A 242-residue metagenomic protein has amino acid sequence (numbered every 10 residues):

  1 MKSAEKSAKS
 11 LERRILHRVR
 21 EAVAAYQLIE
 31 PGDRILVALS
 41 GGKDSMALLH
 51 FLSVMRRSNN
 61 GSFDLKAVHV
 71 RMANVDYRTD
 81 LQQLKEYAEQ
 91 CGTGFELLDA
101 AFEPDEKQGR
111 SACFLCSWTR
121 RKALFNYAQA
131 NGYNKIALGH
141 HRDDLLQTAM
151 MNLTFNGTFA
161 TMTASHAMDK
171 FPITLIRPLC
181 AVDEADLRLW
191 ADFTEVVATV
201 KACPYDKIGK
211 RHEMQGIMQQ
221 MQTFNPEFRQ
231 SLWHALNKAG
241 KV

Functional and structural regions predicted by a protein language model:
K2-A149, F155, A185-F193: ATP-dependent adenylation/nucleotidyltransferase module used to activate substrates
E12, S117, K207-K210, N225 (+1 more regions): Generic structural signal for well-ordered, non-membrane alpha-helical segments in soluble metabolic enzymes
R18, A22, I217-Q220, S231 (+1 more regions): Residues that form generic nucleotide/phosphate-binding pockets
D64-L65, K135, D143-T223: Catalytic subdomain that performs nucleotidyl-dependent activation
M72-N74, F102-P104, H166, V182 (+2 more regions): Residue-level detector of flexible, active-site-proximal loop/helix-junction positions within diverse enzyme catalytic
E106-G109, K210-H212, K241: Short, solvent-exposed polar/charged micro-motifs at secondary-structure junctions
G209, E227-V242: A short, charged, Gly/Pro-tolerant segment at domain boundaries
